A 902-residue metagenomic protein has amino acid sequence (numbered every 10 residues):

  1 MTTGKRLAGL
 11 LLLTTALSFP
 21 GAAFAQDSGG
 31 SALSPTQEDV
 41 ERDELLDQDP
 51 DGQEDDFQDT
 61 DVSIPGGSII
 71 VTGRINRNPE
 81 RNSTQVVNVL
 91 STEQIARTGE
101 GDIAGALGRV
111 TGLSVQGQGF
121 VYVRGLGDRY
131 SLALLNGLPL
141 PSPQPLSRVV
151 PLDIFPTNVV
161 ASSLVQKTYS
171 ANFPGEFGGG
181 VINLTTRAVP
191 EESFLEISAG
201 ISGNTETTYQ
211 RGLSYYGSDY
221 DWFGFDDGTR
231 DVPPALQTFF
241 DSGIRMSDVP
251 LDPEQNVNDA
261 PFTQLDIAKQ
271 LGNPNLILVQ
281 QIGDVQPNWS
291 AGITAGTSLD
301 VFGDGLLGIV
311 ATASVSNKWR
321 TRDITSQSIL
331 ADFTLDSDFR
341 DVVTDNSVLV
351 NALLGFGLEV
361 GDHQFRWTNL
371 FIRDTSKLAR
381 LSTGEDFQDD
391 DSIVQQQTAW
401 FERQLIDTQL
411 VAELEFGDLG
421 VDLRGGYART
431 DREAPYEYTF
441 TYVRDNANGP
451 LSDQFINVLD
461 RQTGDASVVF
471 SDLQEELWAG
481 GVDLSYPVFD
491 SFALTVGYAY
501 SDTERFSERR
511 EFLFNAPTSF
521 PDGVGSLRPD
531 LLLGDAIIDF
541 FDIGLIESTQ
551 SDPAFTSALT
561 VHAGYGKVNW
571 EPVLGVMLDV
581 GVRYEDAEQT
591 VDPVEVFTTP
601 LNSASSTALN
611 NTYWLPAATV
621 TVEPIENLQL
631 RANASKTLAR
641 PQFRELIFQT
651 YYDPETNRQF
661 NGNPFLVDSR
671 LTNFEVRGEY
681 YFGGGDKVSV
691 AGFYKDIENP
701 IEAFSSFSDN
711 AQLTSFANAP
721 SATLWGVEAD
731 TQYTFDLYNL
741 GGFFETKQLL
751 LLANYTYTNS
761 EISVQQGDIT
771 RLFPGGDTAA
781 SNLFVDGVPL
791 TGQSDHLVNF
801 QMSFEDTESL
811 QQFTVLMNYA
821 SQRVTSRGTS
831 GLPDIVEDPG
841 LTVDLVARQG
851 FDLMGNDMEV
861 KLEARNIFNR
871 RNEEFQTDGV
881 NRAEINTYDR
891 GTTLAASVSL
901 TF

Functional and structural regions predicted by a protein language model:
L45, E54-V62, I69-G117, Y122-G125 (+6 more regions): N-terminal plug
S142, I154-S198, V257, L278: A beta-strand signature from Gram-negative outer-membrane beta-barrel systems, especially the internal plug domain
V189-F194, D300-I309, E359-D362, E415-G420 (+10 more regions): Short loop/turn motifs that connect adjacent beta-strands in outer-membrane beta-barrel proteins
T238-L381, W400-L410, P616-T619, P624: Transmembrane beta-barrel wall of Gram-negative outer-membrane proteins
D418-Y442, A493-T495, F506-E508, Q629-R631 (+4 more regions): Membrane-embedded beta-barrel scaffold of Gram-negative outer-membrane proteins
R461, V468-V469, L473, G481 (+6 more regions): Outer membrane beta-barrel strand-and-loop segments of large Gram-negative receptors, especially TonB-dependent
A466-L473, V482-P487, A493-L494, A618 (+4 more regions): Conserved C-terminal beta-signal and adjacent last beta-strands/turns of outer-membrane beta-barrel proteins
K687, G692-I697, L713-V824, S899: Gram-negative outer-membrane beta-barrel transporters
